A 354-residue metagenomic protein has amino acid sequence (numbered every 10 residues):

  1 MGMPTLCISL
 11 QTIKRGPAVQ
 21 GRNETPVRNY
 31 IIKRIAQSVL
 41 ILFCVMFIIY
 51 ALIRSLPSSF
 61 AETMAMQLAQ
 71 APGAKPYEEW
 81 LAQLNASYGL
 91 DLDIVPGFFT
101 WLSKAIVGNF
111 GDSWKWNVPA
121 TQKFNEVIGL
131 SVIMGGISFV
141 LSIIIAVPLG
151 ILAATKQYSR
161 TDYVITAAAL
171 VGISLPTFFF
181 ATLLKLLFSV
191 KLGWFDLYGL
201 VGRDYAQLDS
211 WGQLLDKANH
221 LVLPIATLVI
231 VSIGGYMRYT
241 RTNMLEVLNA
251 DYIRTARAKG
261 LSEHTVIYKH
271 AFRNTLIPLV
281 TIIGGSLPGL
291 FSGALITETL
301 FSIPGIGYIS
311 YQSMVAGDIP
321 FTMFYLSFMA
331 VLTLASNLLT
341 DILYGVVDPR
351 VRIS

Functional and structural regions predicted by a protein language model:
M1-S38, Y158, I342-S354: Transmembrane alpha-helical segments of polytopic membrane transport and secretion proteins
E24, S87-V147: An internal, D/E-rich "acidic patch" concept
T25-N29, I128-T161, T177, D204-S354: Alpha-helical transmembrane segments of integral membrane proteins, especially multi-pass inner/plasma-membrane
S38, V127, S131, A167-L170 (+2 more regions): Residue-level signal for discrete positions within transmembrane alpha-helices of multi-pass small-molecule
L42, M46, Y50-S55, T63 (+5 more regions): Membrane-embedded alpha-helical segments of multi-pass transporters/permeases
L42-P96, L192-Q213: Hydrophobic alpha-helical transmembrane segments of membrane transport/permease proteins and related membrane-embedded
I49, I53, P57, A61 (+6 more regions): Membrane-water interface at transmembrane helix exits
I49-L56, S103, A168-G199, T227-S232: Membrane-water interface segments at the C-terminal ends of transmembrane alpha-helices in multi-pass inner-membrane
